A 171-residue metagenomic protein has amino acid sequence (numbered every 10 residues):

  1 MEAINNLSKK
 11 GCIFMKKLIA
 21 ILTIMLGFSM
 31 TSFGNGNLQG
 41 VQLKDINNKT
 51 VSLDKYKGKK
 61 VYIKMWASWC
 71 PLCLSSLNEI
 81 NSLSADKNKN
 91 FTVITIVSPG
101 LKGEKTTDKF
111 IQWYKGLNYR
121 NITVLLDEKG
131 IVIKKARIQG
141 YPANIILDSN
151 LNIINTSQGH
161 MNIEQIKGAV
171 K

Functional and structural regions predicted by a protein language model:
E2, K9-G11, M15-L18: Positively charged n-region of N-terminal signal peptides that target proteins for export
I21-S29: Bacterial N-terminal signal peptides
M30-L53: N-terminal "domain-start" segment that seeds a small globular fold
K59-V61, W66-W69, G140: Short pre-active-site segment immediately N-terminal to redox-active cysteine/selenocysteine motifs in thiol-based
M65-E79: Conserved redox-active cysteine motifs that mediate thiol-disulfide chemistry, especially di-cysteine Cys-X(1-2)-Cys
S75-G116, E128-K134: Structural microenvironment flanking redox-active thiols in thiol-disulfide oxidoreductases
L117-R120, D127-A169: Thiol/disulfide oxidoreductase modules built on the thioredoxin-like
